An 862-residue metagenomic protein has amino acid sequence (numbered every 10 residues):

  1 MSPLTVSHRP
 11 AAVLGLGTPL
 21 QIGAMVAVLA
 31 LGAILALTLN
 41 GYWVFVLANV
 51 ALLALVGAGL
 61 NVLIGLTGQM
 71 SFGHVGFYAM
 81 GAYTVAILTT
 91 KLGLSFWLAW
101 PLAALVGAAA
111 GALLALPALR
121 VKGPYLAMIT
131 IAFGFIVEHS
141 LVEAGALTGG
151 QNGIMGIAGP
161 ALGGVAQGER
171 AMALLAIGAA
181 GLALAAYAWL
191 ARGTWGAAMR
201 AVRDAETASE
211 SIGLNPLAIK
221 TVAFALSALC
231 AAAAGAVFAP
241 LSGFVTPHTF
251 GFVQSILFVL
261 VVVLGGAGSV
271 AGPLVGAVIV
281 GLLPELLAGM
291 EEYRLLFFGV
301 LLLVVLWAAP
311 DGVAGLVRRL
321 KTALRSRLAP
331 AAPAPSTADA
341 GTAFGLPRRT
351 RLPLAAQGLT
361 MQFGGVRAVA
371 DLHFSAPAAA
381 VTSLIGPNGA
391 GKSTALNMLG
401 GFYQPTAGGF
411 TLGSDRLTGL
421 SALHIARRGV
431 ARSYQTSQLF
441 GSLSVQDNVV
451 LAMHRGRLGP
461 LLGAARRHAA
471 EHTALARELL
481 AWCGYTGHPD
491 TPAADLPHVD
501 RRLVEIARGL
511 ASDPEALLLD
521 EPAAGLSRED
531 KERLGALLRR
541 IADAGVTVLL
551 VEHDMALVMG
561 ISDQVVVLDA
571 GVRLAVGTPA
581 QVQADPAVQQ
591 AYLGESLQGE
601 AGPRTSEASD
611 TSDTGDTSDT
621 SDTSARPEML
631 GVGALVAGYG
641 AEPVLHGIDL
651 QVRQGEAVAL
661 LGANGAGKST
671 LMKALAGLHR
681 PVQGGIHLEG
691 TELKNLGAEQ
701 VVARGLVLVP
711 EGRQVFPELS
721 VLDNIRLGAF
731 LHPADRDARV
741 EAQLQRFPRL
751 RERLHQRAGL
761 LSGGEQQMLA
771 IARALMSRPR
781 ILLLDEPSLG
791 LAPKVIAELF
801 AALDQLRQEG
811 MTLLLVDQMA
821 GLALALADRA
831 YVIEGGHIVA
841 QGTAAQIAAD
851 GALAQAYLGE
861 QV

Functional and structural regions predicted by a protein language model:
M1-W43, N49, V75, A86 (+11 more regions): Intervening/peripheral non-core polypeptide segments
S2-A334: Transmembrane alpha-helices and adjacent helix-loop boundaries
A329-A340, A601, T605-D610: Intrinsically disordered or compositionally simple regulatory linkers and C-terminal tails in signal-transduction
G341, L346-P347: Long, low-complexity, intrinsically disordered cytosolic termini of multi-pass membrane proteins
R348-A356, M361-V862: Glycine-rich phosphate-binding loops of nucleotide-dependent enzymes
